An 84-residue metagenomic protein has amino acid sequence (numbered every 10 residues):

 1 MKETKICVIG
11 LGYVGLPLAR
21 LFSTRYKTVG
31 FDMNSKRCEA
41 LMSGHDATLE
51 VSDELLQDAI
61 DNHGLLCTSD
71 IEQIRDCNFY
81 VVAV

Functional and structural regions predicted by a protein language model:
M1-V84: Structural/interface elements that position substrates and couple domains in central-metabolism enzymes
